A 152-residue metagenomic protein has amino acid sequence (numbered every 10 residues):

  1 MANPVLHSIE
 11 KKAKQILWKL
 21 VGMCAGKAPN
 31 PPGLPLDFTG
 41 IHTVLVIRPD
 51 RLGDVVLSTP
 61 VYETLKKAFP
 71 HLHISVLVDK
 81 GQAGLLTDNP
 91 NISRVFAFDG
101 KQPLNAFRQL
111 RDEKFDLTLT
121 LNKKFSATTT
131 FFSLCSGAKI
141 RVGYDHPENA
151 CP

Functional and structural regions predicted by a protein language model:
M1-P152: Catalytic machinery of carbohydrate-active enzymes, primarily nucleotide-sugar-dependent glycosyltransferases
